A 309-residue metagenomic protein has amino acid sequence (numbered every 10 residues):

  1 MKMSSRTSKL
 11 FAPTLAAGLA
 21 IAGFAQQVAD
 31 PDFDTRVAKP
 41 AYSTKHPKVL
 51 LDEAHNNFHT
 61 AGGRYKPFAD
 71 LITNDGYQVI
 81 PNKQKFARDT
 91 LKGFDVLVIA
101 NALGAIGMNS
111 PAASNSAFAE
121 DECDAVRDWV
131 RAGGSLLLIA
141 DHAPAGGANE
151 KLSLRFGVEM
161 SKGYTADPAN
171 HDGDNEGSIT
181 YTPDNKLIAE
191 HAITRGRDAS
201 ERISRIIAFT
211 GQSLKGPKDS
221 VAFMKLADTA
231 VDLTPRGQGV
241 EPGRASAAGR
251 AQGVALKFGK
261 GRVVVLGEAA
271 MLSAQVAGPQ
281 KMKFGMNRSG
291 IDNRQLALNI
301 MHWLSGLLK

Functional and structural regions predicted by a protein language model:
K2-T14: Bacterial N-terminal signal peptides that target proteins for export
A12-A22: Bacterial N-terminal signal peptides
F24-K309: Short, surface-exposed patches at the edges or C-terminal ends of soluble domains, predominantly
